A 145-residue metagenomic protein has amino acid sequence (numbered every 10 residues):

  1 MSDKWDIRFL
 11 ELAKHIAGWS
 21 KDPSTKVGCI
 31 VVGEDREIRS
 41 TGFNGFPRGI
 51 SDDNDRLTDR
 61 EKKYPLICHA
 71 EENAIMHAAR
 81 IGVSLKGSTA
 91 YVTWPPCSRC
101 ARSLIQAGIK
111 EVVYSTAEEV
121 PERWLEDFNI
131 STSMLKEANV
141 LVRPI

Functional and structural regions predicted by a protein language model:
M1-I145: Zinc-dependent deaminase catalytic domain
